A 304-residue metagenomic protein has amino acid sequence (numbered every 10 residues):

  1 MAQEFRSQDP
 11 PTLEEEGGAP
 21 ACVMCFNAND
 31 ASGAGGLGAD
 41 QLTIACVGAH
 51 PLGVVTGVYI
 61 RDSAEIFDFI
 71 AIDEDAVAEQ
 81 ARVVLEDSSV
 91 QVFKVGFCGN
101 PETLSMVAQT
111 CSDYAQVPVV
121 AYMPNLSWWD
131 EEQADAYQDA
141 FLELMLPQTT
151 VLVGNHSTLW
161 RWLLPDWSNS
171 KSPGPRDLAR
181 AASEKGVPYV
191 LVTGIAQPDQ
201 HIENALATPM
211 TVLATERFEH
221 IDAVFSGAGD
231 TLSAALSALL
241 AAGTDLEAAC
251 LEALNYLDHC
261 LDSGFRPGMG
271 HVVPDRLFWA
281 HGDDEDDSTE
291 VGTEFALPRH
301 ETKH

Functional and structural regions predicted by a protein language model:
A2-C25, L37-W128, W279-D283, E301: Conserved N-terminal subdomain of the carbohydrate kinase-like
A2-F5, G17-P20, D68-A71, E247-H304: Charged C-terminal helix
P11-P20, G36, D199-T215: Acidic-glycine-rich active-site phosphate/pyrophosphate-binding loop
N27-S32, L213-S226: Short pre-catalytic strand/loop immediately N-terminal to key active-site residues, enriched for Gly-Thr
A28-G35, D62-A76, E131-F141, W167-S168 (+2 more regions): Active-site-adjacent loop and "lid" segments of alpha/beta metabolic enzymes
G48-L52, V212-A214, L239-A253: Phosphate-handling active-site elements
E132-L213: Conserved phosphate/ATP/ADP-binding segment of small-molecule kinases
R161, A223-L246, C250: Short, small-residue alpha-helix embedded
